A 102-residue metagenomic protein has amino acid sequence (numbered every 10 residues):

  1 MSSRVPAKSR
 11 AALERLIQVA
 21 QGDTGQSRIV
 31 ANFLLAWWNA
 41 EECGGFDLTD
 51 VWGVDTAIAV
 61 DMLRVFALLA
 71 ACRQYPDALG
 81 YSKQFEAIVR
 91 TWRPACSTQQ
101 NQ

Functional and structural regions predicted by a protein language model:
M1, E14-V19, F46-V51, A70-R73: Charged, low-complexity surface segments at secondary-structure and domain boundaries
M1-F33: Short terminal alpha-helical segments
A12-R15, F33, D61, V65-L68 (+2 more regions): Charge-rich, solvent-exposed alpha-helical interaction surfaces
I17, Q21, L35-N39, A67-A70 (+2 more regions): Alpha-helical repeat scaffolds in large eukaryotic proteins
Q21-G25, A71-L79: Charged, low-complexity interaction regions
T24-L63: Amphipathic alpha-helical interaction modules
V54-I58, A71-P76, E86: Short alpha-helical linear motifs
P76-Q102: Low-complexity intrinsically disordered segments
